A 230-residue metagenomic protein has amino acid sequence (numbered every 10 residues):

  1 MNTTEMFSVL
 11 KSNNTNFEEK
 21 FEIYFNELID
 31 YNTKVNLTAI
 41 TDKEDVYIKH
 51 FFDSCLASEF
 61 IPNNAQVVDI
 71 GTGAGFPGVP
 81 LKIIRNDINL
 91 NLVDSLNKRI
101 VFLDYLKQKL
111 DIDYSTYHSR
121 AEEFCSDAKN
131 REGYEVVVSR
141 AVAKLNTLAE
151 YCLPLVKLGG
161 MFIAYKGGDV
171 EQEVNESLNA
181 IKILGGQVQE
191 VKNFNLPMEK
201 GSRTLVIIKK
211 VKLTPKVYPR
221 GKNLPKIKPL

Functional and structural regions predicted by a protein language model:
M1-N64, K98-V101, Y105-D113: Class I SAM-dependent transferase core
L28, L81, L103, K166 (+1 more regions): Residue-level signal for inorganic ion chemistry
T41, H118-R120, E190-K192: Short loop/edge segments at beta-strand edges and connector loops that shape dinucleotide/nucleotide cofactor-binding
C55-A143, A149: Conserved SAM/SAH cofactor-binding pocket of Class I
R99-V101, V170, V174: Short alpha-helix immediately C-terminal to the canonical SAM-binding loop
V156-F162: Short glycine-dipeptide loop
Y165-D169, N193: Short strand-turn motif at the edge of the Rossmann-like AdoMet-binding core
N175-L230: SAM/dcSAM-binding transferase cores
